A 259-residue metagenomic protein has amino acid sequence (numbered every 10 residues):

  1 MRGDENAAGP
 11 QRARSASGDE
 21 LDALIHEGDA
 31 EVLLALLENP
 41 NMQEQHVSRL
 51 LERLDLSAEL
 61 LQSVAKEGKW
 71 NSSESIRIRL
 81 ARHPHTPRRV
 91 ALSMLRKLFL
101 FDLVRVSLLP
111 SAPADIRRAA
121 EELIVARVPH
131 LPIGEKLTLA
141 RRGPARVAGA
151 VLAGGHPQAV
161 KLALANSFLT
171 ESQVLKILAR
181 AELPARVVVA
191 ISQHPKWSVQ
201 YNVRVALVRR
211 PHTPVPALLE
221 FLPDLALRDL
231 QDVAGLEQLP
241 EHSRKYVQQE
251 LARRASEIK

Functional and structural regions predicted by a protein language model:
M1-K259: Alpha-helical scaffold segments
